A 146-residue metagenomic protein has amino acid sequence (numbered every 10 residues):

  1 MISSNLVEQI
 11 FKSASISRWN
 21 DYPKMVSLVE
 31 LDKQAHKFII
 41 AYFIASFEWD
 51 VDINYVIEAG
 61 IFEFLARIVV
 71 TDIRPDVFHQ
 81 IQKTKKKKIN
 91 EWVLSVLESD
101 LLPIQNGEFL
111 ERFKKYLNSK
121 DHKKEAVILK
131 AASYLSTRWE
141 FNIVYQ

Functional and structural regions predicted by a protein language model:
I2, E58, S99-Q146: Histidine/acidic-rich helix-loop-helix segments that form or flank divalent-metal centers in metalloenzyme catalytic
I2-D21: Short alpha-helical hairpin
L6-Q9, Q34, D50-L65, H122-K130: Alpha-helical scaffolds flanking conserved acidic
R18-D21, T84, L117-D121: Acidic/His metal-coordination segments adjacent to aromatic residues that form catalytic metal sites in metalloenzymes
P23-V56: Alpha-helical phosphate/pyrophosphate-handling elements in metalloenzyme active cores
L28-V29, V77-E98, Q146: Divalent-cation-assisted or electrostatically stabilized phosphate/pyrophosphate-binding catalytic cores
Q34, F38-S46, I89-K120: Histidine- and acidic-residue-rich, metal-dependent catalytic cores
I68-V77: Catalytic Zn2+-binding segment of zinc metalloproteases
